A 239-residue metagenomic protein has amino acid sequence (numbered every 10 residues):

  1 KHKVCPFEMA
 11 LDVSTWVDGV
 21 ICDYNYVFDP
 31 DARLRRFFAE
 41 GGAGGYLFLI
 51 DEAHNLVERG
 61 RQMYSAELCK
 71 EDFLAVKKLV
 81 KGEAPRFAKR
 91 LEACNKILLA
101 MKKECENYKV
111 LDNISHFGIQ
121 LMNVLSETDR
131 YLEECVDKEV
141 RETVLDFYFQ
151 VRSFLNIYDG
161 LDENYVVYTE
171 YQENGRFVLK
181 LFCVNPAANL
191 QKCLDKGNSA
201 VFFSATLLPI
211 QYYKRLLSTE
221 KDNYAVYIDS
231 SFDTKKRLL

Functional and structural regions predicted by a protein language model:
K1-H2, V13-D18, D31-F48, E52-L239: Conserved coupling segment at the C-terminus of the helicase ATP-binding
P6-L11: Conserved helicase ATPase core of P-loop NTP-dependent helicases/translocases
Y24-N25, L207: Alpha-helix N-cap/helix-start capping motif
N25-Y26, H54: Catalytic acidic motif of RecA-like/P-loop NTPases
